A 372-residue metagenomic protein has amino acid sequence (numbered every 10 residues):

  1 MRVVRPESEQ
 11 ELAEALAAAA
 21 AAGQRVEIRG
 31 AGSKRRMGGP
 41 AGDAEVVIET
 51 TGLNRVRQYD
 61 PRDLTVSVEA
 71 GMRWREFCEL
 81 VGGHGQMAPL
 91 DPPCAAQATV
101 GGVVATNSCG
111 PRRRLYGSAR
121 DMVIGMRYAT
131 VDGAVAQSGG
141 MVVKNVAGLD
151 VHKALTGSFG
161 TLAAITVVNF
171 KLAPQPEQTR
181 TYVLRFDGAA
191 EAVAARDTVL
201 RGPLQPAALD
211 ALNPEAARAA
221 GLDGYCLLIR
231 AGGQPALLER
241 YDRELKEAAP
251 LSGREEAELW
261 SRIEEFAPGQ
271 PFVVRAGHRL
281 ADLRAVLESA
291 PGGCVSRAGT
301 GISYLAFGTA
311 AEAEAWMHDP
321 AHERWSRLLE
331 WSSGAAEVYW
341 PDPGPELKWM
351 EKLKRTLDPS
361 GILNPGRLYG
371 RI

Functional and structural regions predicted by a protein language model:
M1-V26, T50-A96, V104, S108-M141 (+2 more regions): N-terminal glycine-rich flavin-associated loop
E11-E14, R75-E76, A189-A194, P235-R243 (+2 more regions): Short, conserved charged micro-motifs
R25, P89, Q205-D210, P291-S296 (+1 more regions): A short linear hydrophobic-aromatic micro-motif
I28-K34: Glycine-rich beta-strand-to-loop/alpha-helix junction loops that act as flexible
R35-A41, A219-G221: Short glycine-biased active-site loop of nucleotidyltransferases that positions the nucleotide triphosphate and helps
G38-E45, T51, A95, A248-I372: Conserved glycine-rich FAD pyrophosphate-binding loop
A105, I124-F272, A285: C-terminal substrate-binding/cap subdomain adjacent to the FAD-binding core in PCMH-type and related FAD-linked
